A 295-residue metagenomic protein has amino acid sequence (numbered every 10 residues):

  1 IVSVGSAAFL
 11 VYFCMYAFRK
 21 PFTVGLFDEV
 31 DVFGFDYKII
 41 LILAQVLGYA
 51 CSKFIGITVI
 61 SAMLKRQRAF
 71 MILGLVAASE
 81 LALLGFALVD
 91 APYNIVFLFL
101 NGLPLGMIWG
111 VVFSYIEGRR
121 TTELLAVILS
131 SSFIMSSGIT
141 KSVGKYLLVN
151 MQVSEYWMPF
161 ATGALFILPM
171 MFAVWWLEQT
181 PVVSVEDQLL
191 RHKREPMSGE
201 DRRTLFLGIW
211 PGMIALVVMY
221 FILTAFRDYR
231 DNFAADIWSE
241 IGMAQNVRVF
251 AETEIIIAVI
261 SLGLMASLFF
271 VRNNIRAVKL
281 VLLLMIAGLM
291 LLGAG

Functional and structural regions predicted by a protein language model:
S3, F18, E29-A44, W210-A215 (+2 more regions): Loop-to-transmembrane helix entry
F22, G106-L124, A234: Intracellular juxtamembrane helix-capping segments at the cytosolic ends of symmetry-related transmembrane helices
I39-S61, I256-S267: Central cavity-lining transmembrane alpha-helices of secondary-active solute carriers, predominantly the Major
C51, A244-N274, A287-L292: Transmembrane alpha-helices of Major Facilitator/SLC transporters
L73-A91, A266-F270, L284-G295: C-terminal ends and interior cores of transmembrane alpha-helices in multi-pass membrane transporters/permeases
L83, D90-I108: Hydrophobic core of transmembrane alpha-helices in multi-pass small-molecule transporters, especially MFS/SLC-type
T122-V149, T162-P169: Glycine-rich segments within core transmembrane alpha-helices of 12-TM secondary carriers
L148-V218, D231-M243, S267-N273: Intracellular loop-helix junctions on the cytosolic face of multi-pass helical membrane proteins
